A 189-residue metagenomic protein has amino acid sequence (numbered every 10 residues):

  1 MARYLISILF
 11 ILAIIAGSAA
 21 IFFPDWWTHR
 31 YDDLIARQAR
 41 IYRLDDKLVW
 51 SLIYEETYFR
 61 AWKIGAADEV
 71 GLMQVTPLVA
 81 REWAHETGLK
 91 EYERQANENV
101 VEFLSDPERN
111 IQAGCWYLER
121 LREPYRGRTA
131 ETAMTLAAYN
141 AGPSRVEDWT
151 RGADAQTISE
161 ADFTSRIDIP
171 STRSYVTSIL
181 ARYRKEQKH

Functional and structural regions predicted by a protein language model:
M1-S18: N-terminal Sec-pathway targeting helices
A13-W62, A66, A84, E108-I111 (+3 more regions): Export/targeting segments at the very N-terminus of extracytoplasmic proteins
F22-D25, I35-Q38, A61-V70, N97-E108 (+3 more regions): Second-shell loop/turn segments in exported
R40, Y54-Y58, P77-G88, C115-G127 (+2 more regions): Sec-exported extracytoplasmic/periplasmic mature domains
D45-S51, T129-A137: Alpha-helical scaffolds flanking conserved acidic
A67-Q95, A113-Y117, I158: Substrate-binding/active-site groove segments that recognize and process beta-1,4-linked N-acetyl-hexosamine
E108, Q112-C115, E119, A133 (+1 more regions): Amphipathic, non-transmembrane alpha-helical secondary structure
A133-H189: Catalytic and substrate-binding regions of cell-wall glycan-acting enzymes that process beta-1,4-linked
